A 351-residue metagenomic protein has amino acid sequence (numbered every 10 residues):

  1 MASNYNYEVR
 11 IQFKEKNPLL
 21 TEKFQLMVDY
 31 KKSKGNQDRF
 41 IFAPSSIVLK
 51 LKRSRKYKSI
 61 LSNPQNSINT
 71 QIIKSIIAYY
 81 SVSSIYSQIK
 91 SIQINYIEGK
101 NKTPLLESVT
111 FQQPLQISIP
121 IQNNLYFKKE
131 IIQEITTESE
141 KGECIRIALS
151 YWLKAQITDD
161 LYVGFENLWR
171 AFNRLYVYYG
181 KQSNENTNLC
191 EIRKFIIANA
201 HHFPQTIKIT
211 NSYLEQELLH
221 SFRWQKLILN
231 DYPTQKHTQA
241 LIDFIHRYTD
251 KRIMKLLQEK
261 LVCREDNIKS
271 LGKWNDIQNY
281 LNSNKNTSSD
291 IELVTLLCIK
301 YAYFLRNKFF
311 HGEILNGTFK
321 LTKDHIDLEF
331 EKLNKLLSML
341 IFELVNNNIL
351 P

Functional and structural regions predicted by a protein language model:
M1-V163, K323-N347: Charged, non-catalytic interaction/linker regions at domain boundaries that couple catalytic cores to substrate
T136-L328, L344-P351: Amphipathic, oligomerization/interface secondary-structure segments
